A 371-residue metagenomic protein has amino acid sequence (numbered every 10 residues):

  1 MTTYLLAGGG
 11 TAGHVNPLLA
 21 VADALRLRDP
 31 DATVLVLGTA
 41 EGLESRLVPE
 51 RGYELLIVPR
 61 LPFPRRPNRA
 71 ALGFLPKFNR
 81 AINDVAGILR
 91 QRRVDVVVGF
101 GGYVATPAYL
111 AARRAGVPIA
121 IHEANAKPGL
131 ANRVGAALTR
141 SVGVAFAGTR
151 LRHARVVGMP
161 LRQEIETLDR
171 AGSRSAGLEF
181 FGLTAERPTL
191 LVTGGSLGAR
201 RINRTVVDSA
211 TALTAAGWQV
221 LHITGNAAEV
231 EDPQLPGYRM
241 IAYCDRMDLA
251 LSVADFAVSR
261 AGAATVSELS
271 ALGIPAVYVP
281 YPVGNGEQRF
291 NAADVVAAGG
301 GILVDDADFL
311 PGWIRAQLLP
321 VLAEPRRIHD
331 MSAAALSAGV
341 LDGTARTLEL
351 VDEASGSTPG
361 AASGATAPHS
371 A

Functional and structural regions predicted by a protein language model:
T3-G9, D31-N83, V157, D305-A307: Conserved nucleotide-sugar phosphate-binding/catalytic loop shared by glycosyltransferases and other
H14-R26: Short amphipathic alpha-helix
G42, L47-P49, R170-S259, V266 (+3 more regions): Donor-nucleotide binding loops and adjacent catalytic segments primarily of GT-B fold Leloir glycosyltransferases
D84-V97, A105-A120, R133-A137: Glycosyltransferases and closely related glycan-assembly transferases that use nucleotide-activated donors
R113-S175: Active-site-proximal region of nucleotide-activated glycan assembly enzymes, centered on histidine/acidic-rich loops
A115, S252-A254, S270-V279, A298: Conserved donor-binding/catalytic loop of nucleotide-activated donor transferases
R327-L341: A short, well-ordered alpha-helix in the C-terminal region of glycosyltransferases
V340-A371: C-terminal alpha-helical cap of glycosyltransferases
